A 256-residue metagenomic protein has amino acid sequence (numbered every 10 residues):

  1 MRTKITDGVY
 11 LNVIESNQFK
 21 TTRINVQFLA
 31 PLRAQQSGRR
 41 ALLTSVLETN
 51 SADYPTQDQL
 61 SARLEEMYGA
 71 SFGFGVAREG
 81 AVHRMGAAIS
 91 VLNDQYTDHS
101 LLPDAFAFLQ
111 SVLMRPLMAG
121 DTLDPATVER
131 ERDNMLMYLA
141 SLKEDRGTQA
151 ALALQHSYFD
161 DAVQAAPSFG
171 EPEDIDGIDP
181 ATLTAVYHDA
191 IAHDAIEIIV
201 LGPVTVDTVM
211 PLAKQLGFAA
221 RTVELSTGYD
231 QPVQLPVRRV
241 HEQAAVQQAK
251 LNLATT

Functional and structural regions predicted by a protein language model:
M1-Y68, E171, T184-T256: His/Glu-rich zincin catalytic helix
K20-L32, D58-Q110, T148-G170, E197-L201 (+1 more regions): M16 family metallopeptidases and their MPP-like homologs
N50-D53, D94-Y96, R115-D124: Short, polar/flexible loop-turn hinges at active-site or ligand-entry regions and domain interfaces
G75, D174, H241: Active-site hotspot residues in diverse enzymes, especially metal/ion-binding acidic/histidine motifs
A107-L117, Q215-V223: A common structural junction motif
R115-L139, T227-V233: Acidic/histidine-enriched alpha-helical segments
L136-A192: Scaffold signal of the M16-like zinc-metallopeptidase fold and its non-catalytic homologs
